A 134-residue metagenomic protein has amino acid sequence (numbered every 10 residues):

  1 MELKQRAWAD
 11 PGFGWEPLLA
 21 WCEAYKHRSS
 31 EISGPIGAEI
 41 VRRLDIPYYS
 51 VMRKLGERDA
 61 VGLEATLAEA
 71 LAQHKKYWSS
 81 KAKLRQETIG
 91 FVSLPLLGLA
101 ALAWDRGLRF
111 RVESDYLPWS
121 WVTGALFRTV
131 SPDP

Functional and structural regions predicted by a protein language model:
M1-Q73: Eukaryote-skewed repeat-based solenoidal scaffolds used as protein-protein interaction platforms, primarily
I40-A60, A65-E69, Q73, S79-P134: Terminal, non-catalytic domain-edge segments
